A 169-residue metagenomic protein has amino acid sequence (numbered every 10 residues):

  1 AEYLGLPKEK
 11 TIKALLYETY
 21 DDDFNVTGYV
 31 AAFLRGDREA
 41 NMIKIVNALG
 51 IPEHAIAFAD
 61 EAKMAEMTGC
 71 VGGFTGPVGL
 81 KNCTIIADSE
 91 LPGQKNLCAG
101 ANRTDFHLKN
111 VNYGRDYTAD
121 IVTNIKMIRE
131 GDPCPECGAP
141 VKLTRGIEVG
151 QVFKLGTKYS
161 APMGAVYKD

Functional and structural regions predicted by a protein language model:
A1-D169: Extended, low-hydrophobicity, polar/charged segments
